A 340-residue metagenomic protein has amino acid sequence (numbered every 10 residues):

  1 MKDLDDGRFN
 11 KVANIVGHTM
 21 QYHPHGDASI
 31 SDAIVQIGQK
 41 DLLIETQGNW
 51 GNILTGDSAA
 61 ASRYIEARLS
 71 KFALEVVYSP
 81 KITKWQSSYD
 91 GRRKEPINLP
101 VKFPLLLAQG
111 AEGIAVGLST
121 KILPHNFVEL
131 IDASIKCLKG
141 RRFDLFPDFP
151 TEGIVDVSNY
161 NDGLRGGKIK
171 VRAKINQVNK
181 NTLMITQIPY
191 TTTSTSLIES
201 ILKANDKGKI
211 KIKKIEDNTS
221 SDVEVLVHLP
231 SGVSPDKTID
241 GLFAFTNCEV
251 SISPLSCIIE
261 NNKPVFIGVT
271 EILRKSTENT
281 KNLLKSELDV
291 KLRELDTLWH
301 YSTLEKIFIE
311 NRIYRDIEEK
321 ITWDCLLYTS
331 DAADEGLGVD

Functional and structural regions predicted by a protein language model:
M1-G166, L226: Catalytic phosphate-handling regions of large nucleic-acid enzymes and associated NTPases
F9-N10, L43-Q47, Q109, L164-N181 (+2 more regions): Flexible hinge/switch segments at interdomain interfaces of large molecular machines
V12, T19, P189-Y190, K213-S330 (+1 more regions): Long, charged, helix-rich clamp/arm modules that form nucleic acid-engaging surfaces of large nucleic-acid-processing
P100-V101, G166-K174, N205-K213: Short amphipathic beta-strand starts and helix->beta connectors
L118-T120, I175-Q177, Q187-Y190, V227-S231: Flexible glycine-/small-residue-rich
I122-H125, T192, S196, V233: A generic structural signal for alpha-helix starts
L130, L197-S200, T238-I239: Hydrophobic side chains in well-ordered alpha-helices
T182-K211: Long hydrophobic segments that form regular secondary structure
